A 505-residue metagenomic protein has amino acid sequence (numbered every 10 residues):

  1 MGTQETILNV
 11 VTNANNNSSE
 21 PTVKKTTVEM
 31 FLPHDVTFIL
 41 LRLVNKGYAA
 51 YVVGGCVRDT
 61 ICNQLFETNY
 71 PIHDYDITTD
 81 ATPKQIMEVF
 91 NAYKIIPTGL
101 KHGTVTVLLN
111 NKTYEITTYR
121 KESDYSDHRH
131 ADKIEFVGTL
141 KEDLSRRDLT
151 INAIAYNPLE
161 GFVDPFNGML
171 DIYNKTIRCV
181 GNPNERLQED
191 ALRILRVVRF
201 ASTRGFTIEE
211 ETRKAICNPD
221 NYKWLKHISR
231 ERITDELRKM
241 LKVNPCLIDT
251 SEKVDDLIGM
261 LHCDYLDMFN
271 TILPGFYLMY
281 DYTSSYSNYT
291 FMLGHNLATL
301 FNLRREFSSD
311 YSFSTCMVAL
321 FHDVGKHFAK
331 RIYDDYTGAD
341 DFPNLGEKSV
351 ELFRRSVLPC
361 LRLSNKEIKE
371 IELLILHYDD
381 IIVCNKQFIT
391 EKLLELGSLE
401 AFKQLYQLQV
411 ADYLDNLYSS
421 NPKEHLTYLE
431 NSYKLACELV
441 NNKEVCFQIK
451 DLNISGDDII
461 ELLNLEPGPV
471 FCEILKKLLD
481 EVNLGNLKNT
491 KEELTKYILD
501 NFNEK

Functional and structural regions predicted by a protein language model:
M1-K505: Catalytic cores of the polymerase beta-like nucleotidyltransferase superfamily and closely associated nucleotide
